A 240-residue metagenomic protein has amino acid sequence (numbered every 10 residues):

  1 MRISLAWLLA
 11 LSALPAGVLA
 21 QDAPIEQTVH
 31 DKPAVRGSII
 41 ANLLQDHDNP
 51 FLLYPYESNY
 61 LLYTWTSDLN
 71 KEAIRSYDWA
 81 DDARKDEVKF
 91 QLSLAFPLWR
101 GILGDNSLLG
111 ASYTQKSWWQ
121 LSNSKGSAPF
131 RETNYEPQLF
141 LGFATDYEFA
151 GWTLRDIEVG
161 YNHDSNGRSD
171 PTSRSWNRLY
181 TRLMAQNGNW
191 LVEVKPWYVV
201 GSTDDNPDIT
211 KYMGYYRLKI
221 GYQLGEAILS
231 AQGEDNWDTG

Functional and structural regions predicted by a protein language model:
M1-L44: Cleavable N-terminal export/targeting peptides
A20-T28, Q45-F51, S67-I74, N106: Immediate N-terminus of the mature polypeptide
A34-W65: An anionic/polar, Ser/Thr-rich intrinsically disordered regulatory signature
D68-Y77, R84, W99-E226, G233-W237: Outer-membrane pore/translocation modules
W79-V88, L94: Outer-membrane beta-barrel transmembrane strands
